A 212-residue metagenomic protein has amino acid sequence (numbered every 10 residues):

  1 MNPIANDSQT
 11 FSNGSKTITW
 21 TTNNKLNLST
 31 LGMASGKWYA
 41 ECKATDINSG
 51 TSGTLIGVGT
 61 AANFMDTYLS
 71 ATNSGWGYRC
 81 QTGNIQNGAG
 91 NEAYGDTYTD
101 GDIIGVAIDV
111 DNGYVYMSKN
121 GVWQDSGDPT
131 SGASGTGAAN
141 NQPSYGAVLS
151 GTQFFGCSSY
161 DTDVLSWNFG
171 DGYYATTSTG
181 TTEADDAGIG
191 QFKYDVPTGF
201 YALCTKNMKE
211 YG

Functional and structural regions predicted by a protein language model:
M1-G212: PRY/SPRY (B30.2) beta-sandwich protein-interaction domains and their adjacent Ser/Pro/Gly-rich low-complexity linkers
